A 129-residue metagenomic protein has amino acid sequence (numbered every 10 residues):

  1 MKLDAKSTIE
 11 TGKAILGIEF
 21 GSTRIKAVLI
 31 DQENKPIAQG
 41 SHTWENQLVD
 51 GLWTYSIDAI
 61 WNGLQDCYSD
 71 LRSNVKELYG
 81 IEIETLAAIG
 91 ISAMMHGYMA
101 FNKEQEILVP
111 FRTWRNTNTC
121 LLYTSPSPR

Functional and structural regions predicted by a protein language model:
M1-V109: N-terminal glycine/serine-rich phosphate-binding loop of ATP-dependent small-molecule kinases, especially carbohydrate
R112: Surface "functional belts" at beta-alpha junctions
N116: Carbohydrate-associated surface elements
Y123-R129: Conserved small/polar residues in nucleotide/adenosyl-binding loops
